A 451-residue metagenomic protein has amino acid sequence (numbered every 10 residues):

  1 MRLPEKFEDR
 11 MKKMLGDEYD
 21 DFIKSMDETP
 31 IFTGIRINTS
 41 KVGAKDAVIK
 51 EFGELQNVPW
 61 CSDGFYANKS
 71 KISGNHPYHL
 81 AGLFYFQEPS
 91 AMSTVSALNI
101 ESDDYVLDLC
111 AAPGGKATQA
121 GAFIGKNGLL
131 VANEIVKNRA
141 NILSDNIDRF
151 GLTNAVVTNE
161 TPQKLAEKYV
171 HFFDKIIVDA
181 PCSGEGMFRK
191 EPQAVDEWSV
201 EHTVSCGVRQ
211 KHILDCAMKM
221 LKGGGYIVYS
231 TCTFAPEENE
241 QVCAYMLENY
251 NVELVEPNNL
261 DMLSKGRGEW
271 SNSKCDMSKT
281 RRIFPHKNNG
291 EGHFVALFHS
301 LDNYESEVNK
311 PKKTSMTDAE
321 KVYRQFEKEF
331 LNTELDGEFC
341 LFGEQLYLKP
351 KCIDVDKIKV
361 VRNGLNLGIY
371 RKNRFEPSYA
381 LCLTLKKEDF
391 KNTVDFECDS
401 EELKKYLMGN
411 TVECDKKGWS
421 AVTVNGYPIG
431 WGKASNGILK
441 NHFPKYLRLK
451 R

Functional and structural regions predicted by a protein language model:
M1-K50, E291-F294, L301-R451: Polybasic, low-complexity RNA-engagement segments
T33-M92: Conserved AdoMet
D103-A112: Conserved class I S-adenosyl-L-methionine
P113-K126: Conserved SAM-binding loop of SAM-dependent methyltransferases across substrates and taxa, primarily the Class I
I124-G125, L221-G223: Helix-to-beta-strand junctions that scaffold the AdoMet/dcAdoMet cofactor pocket in Class I SAM-dependent enzymes
N133-H171: S-adenosyl-L-methionine
N138, K175-C216, C232-E240, N258-D261 (+1 more regions): Mobile active-site "lid"/loop adjacent to the S-adenosyl-L-methionine
F173, Y226-Y229, T233-L348: Class I S-adenosyl-L-methionine
